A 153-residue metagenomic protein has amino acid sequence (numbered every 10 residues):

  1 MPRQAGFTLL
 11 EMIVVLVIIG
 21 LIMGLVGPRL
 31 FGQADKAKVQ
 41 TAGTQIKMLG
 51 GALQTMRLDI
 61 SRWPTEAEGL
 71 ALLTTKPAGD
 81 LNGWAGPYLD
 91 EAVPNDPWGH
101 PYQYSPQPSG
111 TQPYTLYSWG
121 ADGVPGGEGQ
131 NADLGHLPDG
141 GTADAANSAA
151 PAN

Functional and structural regions predicted by a protein language model:
M1-F7, A146, N153: N-terminal leader/signal peptides at the extreme start of proteins
R3-L30: N-terminal single-pass transmembrane signal-anchor helix
P28, A71, G123: Glycine-centered loop/turn positions within well-structured domains that cap or flank conserved ligand/cofactor-binding
R29-M48: Aliphatic-rich helix starts adjacent to a transmembrane/signal segment
V39-Q40, G51-Q54, E91, H100-N153: Short, surface-exposed interaction loops/tails
G51, L58-Q112, A152-N153: Extracellular/periplasmic head regions of type IV pilus-like filament subunits
